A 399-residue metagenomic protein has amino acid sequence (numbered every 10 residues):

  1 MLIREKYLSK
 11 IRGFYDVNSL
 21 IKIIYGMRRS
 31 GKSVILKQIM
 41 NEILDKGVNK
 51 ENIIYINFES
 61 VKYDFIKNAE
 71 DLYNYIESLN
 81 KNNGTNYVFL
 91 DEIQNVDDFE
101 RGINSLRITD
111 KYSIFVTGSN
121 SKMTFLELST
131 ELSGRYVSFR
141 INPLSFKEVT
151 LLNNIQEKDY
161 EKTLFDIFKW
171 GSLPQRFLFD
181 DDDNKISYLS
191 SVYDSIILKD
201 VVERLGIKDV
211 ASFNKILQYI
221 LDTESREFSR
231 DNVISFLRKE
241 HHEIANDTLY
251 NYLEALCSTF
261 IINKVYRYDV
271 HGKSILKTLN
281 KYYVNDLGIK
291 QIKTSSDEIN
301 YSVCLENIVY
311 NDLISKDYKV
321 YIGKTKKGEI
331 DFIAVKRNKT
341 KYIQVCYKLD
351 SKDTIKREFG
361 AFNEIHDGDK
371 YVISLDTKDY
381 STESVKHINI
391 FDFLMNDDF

Functional and structural regions predicted by a protein language model:
M1-F14: N-terminal pre-Walker A segment at the start of P-loop NTPase domains
I24: Hydrophobic anchor at the beta1->P-loop junction of P-loop NTPases
K32: Conserved lysine of the Walker
I35, I39: Hydrophobic positions on the alpha1 helix immediately C-terminal to the Walker A/P-loop
I54-N83: Short glycine-rich substrate-engagement loop in P-loop NTPases that contacts/grips substrate
S121, L126-E227, F260-N263: Interdomain motor-coupling "hinge/lid" segment immediately C-terminal to the ATP-binding subdomain of NTP-driven enzymes
D182-K339: Accessory nucleic acid-recognition modules appended to NTPase machines
G323, Y347-F391: Catalytic cores of nucleic-acid endonucleases
